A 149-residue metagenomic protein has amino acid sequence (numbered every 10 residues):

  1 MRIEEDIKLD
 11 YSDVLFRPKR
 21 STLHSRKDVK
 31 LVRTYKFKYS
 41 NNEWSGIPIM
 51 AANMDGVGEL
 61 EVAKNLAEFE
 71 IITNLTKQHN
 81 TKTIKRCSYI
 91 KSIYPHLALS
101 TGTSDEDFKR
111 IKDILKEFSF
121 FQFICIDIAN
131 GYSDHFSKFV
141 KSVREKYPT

Functional and structural regions predicted by a protein language model:
M1-T149: Active-site entrance/lid segments in N-terminal catalytic domains of soluble metabolic enzymes
